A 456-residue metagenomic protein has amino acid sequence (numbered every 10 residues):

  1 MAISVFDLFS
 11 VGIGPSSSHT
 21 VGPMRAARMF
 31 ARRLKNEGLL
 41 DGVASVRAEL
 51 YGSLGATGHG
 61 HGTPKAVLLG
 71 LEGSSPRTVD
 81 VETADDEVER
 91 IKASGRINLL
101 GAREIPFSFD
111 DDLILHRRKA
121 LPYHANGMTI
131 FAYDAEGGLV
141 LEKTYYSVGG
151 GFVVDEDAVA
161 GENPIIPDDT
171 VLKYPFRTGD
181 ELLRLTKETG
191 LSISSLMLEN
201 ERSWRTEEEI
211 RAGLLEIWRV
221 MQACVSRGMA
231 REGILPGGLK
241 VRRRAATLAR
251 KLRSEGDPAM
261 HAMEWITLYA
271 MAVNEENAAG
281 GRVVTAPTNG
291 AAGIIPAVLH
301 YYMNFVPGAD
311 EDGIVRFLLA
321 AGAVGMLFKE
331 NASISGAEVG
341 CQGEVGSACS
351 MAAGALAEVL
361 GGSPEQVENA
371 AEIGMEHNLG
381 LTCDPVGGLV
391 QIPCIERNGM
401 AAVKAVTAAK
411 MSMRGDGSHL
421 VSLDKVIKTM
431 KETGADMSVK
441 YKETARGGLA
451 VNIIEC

Functional and structural regions predicted by a protein language model:
I3-F6, M24, M29, E37-A102 (+5 more regions): Structured, active/binding-site neighborhoods that engage oxygen-rich ligands
F9-A27, A279-V298, C341-S350: Conserved phosphate/anionic-ligand binding catalytic regions in large, soluble enzymes, centered on
S18-K35, P296-G308, A353-G361: Alpha-helical support elements that line or immediately flank enzyme active sites and cofactor-binding pockets
S45-G58, R90-I97, F317-E330, E372-P385 (+1 more regions): Short, mixed-charge aromatic SLiMs
P76-E255: C-terminal regulatory domains involved in ligand/effector binding and gene-expression control
W204-G340, G448-C456: Accessory "access/gating" subregions that flank catalytic or transport cores
G308-A309, A320, M326-G399, M411-L420: Hydrophobic alpha-helical bundle architecture
L420-C456: Extended hydrophobic packing segments that form well-structured cores
